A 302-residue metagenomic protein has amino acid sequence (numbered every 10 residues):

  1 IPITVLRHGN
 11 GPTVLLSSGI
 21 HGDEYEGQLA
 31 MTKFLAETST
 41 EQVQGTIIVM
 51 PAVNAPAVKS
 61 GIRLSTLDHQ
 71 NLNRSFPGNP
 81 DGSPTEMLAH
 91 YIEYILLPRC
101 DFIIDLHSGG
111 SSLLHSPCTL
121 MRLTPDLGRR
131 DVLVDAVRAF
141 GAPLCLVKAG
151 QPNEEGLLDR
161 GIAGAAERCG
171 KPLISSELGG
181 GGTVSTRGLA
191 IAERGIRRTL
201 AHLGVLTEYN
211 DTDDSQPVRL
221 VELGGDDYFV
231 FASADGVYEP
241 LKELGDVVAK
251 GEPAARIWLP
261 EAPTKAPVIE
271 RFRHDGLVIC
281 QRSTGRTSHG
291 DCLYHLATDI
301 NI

Functional and structural regions predicted by a protein language model:
I1-I302: Structured catalytic-domain cores with a bias toward divalent-metal coordination
